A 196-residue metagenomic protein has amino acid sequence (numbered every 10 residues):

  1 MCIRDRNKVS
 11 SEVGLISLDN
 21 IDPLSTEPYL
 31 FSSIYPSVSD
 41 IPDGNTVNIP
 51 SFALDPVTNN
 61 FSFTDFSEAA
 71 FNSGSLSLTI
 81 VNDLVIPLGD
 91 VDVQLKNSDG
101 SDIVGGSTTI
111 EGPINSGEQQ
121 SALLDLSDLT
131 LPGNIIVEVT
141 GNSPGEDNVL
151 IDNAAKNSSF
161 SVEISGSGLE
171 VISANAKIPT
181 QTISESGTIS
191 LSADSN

Functional and structural regions predicted by a protein language model:
R4-N196: Extracellular/secretory-pathway and virion-surface proteins
